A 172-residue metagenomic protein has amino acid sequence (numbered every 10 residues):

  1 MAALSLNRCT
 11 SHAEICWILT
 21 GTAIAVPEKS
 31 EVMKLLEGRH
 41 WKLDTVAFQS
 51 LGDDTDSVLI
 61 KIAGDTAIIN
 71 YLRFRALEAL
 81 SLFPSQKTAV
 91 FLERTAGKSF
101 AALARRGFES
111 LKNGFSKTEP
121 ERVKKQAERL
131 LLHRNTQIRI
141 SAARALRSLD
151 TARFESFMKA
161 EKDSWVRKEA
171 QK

Functional and structural regions predicted by a protein language model:
A2, L19, I24, K34-D53 (+7 more regions): Structural detector for internal amphipathic alpha-helices that build alpha-solenoid repeat scaffolds
A3, C9-E28: Bacterial Sec-dependent signal peptides at the C-terminal "C-region" and cleavage site
L35, V58-T66, F91-S99, Q126-R134 (+1 more regions): Alpha-solenoid HEAT/Armadillo-like helical repeat scaffolds in large eukaryotic proteins
T55-D56, A89, P120-K124: Core helices of alpha-solenoid repeat scaffolds
